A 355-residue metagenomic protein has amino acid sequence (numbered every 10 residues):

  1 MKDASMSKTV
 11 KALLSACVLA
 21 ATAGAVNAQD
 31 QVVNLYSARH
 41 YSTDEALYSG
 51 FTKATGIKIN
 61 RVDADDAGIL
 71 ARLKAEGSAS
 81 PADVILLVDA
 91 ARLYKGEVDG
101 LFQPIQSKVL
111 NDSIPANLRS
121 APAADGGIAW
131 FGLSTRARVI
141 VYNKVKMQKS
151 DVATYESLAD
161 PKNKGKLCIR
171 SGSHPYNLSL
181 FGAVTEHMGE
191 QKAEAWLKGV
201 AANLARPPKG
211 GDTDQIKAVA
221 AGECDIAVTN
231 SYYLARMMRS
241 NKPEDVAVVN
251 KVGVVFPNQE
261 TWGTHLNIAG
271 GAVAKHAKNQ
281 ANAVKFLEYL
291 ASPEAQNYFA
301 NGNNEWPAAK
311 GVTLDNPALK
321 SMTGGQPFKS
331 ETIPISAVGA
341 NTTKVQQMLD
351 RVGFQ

Functional and structural regions predicted by a protein language model:
Q29-K95, Q355: Early extracytoplasmic/lumenal segment of secretory-pathway proteins
Y36-R39, D125-W130, Y142-K144, S150 (+3 more regions): Short beta-strand->loop
V62-R72, S80-I114, T135, A227-A235: Ligand-binding clamshell of periplasmic/extracellular solute-binding protein-like
S80-I85, Q103-I140, E156, L167-I169: A structural signal for short loop-to-beta-strand junctions that line the ligand-binding cleft of periplasmic/secreted
L93-L101, A123-A153, F181-G182, L266-G271: Periplasmic solute-binding protein
G172, Y176-S179, A183-P257: Ligand-binding pocket segment of bilobal, Venus flytrap-like solute-binding proteins
A269-T332: Mature extracytoplasmic/periplasmic domains
D315-Q355: Extracellular/periplasmic bilobal clamshell ligand-binding domains
